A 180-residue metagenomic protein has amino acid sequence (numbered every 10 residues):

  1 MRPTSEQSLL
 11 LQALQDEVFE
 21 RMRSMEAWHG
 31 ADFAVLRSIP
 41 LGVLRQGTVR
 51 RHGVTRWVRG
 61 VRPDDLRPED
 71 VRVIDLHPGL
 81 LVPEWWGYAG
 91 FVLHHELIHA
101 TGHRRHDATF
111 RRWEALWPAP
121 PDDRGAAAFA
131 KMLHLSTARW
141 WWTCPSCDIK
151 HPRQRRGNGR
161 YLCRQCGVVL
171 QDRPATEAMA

Functional and structural regions predicted by a protein language model:
M1-F91, A100-A180: Active-site-proximal or metal-binding-adjacent scaffold patches in catalytic folds
E96: Walker B catalytic acidic pair
